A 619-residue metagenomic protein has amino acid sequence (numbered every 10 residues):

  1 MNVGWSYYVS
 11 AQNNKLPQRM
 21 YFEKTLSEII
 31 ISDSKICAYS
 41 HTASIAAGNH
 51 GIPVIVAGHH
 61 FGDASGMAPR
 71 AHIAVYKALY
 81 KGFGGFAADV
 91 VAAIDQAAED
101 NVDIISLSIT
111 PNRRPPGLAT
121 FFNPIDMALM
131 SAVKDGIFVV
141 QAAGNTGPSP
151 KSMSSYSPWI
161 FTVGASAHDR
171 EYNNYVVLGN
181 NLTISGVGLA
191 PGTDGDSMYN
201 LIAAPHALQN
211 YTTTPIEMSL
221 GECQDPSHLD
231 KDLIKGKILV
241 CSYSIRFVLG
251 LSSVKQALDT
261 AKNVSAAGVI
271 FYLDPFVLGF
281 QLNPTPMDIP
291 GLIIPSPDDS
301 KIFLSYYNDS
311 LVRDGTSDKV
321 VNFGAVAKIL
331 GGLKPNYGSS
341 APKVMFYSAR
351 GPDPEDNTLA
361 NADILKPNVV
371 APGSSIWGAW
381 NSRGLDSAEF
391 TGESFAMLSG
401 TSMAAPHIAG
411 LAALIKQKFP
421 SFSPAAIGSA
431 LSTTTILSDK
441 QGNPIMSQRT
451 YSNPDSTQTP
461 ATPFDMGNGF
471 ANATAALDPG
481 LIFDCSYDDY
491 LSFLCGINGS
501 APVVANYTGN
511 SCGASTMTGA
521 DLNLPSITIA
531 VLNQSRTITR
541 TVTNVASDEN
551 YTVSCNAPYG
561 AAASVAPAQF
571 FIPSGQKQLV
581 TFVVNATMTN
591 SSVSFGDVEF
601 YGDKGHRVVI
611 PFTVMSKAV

Functional and structural regions predicted by a protein language model:
M1-V619: Loop-rich non-cytosolic ectodomains and luminal regions
